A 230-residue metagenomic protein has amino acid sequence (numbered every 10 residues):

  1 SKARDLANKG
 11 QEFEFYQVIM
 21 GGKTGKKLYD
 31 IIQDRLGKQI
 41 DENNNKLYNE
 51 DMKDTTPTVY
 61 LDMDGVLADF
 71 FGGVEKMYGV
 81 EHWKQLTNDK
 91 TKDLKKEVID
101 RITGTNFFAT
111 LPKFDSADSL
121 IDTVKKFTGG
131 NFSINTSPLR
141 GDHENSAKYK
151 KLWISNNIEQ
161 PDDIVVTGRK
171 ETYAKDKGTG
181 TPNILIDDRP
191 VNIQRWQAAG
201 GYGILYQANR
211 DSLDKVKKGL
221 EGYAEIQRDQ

Functional and structural regions predicted by a protein language model:
S1-Y48: Active-site cores that bind ATP or allylic diphosphates and position pyrophosphate for catalysis
D54-I102, A198: Active-site neighborhood of HAD-like aspartate-dependent phosphohydrolases
A109-K113, A117-K150, I154: Substrate-recognition element of Asp-dependent hydrolases with the DxDx(T/V) motif
N131-N135, D163-V165, I184: A structural signal for isolated positions on well-ordered beta-strands in alpha/beta enzyme cores
K150-V166, E221-Q227: Structural recognition of alpha->loop->beta junctions
V165-W196: Conserved Lys-Pro-Asp/Glu-containing loop-to-beta segment of HAD-superfamily phosphomonoesterases, centered on
A174-T179, V216-Q227: Short amphipathic alpha-helix with an adjacent loop that forms part of the alpha/beta core around
I184-G222: Acidic, Mg2+-coordinating phosphoryl-transfer loop and its flanking beta/alpha structural elements, shared across
